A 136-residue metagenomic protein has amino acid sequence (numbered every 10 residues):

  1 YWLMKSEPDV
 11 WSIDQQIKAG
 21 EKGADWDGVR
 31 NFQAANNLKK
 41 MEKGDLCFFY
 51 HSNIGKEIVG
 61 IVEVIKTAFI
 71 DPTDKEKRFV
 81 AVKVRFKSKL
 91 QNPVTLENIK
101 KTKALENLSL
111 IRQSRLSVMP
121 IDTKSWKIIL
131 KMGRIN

Functional and structural regions predicted by a protein language model:
Y1-M41, N136: Compositionally biased, charged N-terminal/linker segments
D9-W11, Q91, W126-I128: Short, acidic Gly/Pro/Ser/Thr-rich loop/turn segments
S12-D14, K56-I58, P72: Short acidic/glycine-rich loop or secondary-structure boundary segments that cap or lie
Q15, P93-I99, L130-M132: Short, charged, solvent-exposed linker or helix-capping segments at domain edges/interfaces that act as flexible hinges
G44-D45: Loop/turn positions that initiate beta-strands
Y50-K56: Short, charged beta-turn/beta-strand-edge "cap" motif at the junction between a beta-strand and an adjacent loop
V59-M119: Aromatic- and Lys/Arg-enriched surface recognition patch
I121-N136: Charged phosphate-binding loop/patch that engages nucleotide di/tri-phosphates or the phosphate backbone of nucleic
